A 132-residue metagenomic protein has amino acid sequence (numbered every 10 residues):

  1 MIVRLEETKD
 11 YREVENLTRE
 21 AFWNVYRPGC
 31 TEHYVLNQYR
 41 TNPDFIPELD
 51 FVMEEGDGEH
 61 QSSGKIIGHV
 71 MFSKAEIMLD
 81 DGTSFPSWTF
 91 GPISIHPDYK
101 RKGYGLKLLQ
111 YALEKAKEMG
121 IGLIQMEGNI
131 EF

Functional and structural regions predicted by a protein language model:
I2-V14: A short beta-loop-alpha structural element at the N-terminal edge of CoA-dependent acyl/N-acetyltransferase catalytic
E15-N16, F22, Y26-S62, E76: Active-site rim helix/loop that mediates acceptor-substrate recognition in acyltransferases
A21, K115, F132: Short alpha-helical functional segments enriched in proximate histidine and acidic residues
D50-V52, Q61-E76, S87-S94: Conserved beta-strand in the GNAT
D80-F85: Gly/Ser-enriched beta-turn/beta-hairpin loop segments
Y99, G103-Y111, I121: Conserved acetyl-CoA pyrophosphate-binding loop and the N-cap/start of the following alpha-helix in GNAT-like
E114-G128: Conserved GNAT acetyl-CoA-binding A-motif
